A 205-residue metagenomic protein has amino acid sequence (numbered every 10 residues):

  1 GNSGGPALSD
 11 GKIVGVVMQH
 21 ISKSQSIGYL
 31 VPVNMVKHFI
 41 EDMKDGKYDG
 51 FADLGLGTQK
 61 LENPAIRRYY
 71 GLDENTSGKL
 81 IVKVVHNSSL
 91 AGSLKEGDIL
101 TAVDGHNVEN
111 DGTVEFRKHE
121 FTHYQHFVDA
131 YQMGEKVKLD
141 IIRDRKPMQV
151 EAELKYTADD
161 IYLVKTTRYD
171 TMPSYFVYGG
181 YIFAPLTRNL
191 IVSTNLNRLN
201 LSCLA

Functional and structural regions predicted by a protein language model:
G1-G4, L8-F39, H106-E115: Active-site loop architecture of trypsin-fold serine endopeptidases
P6, H38-A205: C-terminal recognition in membrane/secretory proteostasis and scaffolding
